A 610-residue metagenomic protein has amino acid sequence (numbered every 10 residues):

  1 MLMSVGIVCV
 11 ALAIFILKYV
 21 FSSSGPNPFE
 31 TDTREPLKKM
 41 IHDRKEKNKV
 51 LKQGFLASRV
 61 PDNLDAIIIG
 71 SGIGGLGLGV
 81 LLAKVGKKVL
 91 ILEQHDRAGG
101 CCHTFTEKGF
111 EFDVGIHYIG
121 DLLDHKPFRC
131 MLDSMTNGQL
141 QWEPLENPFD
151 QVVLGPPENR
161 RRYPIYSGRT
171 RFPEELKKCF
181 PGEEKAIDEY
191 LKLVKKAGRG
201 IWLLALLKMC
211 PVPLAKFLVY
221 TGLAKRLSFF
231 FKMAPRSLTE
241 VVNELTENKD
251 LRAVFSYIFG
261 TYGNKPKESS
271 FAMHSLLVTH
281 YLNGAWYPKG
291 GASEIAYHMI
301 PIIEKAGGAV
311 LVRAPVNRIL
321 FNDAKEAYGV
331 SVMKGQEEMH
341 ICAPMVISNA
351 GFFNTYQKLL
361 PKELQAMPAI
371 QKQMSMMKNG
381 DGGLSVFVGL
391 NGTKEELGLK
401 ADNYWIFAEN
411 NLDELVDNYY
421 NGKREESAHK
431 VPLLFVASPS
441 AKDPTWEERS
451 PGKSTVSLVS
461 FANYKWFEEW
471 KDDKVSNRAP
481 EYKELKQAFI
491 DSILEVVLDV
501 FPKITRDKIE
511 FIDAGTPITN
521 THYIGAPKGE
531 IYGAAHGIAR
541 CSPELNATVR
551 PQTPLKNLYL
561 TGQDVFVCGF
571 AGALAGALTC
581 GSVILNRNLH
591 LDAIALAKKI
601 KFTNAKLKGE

Functional and structural regions predicted by a protein language model:
M1-A66, K84-V85, A539-N546, N588-E610: Extreme N-terminal leader/targeting segments of oxidoreductases
L2, G6, F15-N27, Y287 (+2 more regions): Mid-domain catalytic core of redox enzymes that form a hydrophobic substrate pocket/lid adjacent to a catalytic redox
E46-L204, A534-A535: N-terminal glycine-rich phosphate/pyrophosphate-binding loop and immediately adjacent elements
I116, Q563-L585: A conserved FAD-binding loop/helix module that cradles the flavin
P157-N159, K265-S269, F321-G329: A short, glycine/Asx- and small/polar-enriched loop/turn that sits immediately N-terminal to a beta-strand
K192-A306, R313, H522-R540: Active-site/ligand-binding neighborhood in enzyme catalytic cores
N248-Y262, V431-A437, L494-E495, D499-V567: A glycine-rich dinucleotide-binding beta-alpha-beta segment and adjacent secondary-structure elements that constitute
G389-G515, T521: C-terminal segments that line or cap access tunnels to active or ligand-binding sites in enzymes and enzyme-associated
